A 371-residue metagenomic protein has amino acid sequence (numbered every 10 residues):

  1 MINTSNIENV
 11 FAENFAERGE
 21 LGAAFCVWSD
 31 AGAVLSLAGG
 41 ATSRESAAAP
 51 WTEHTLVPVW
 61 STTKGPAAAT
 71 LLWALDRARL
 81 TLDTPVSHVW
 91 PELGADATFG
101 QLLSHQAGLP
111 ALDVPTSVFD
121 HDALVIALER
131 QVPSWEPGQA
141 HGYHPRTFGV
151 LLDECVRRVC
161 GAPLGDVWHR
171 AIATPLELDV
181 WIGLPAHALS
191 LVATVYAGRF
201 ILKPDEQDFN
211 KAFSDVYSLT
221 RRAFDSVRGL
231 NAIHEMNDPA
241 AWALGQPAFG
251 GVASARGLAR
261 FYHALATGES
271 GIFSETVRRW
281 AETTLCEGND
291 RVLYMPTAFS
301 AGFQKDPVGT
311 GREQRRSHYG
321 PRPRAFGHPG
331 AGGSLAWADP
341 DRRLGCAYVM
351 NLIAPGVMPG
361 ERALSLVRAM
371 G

Functional and structural regions predicted by a protein language model:
I2-V59, R79-T81, I126: Short, conserved catalytic-motif segment at the N-terminal edge
E8-A12, A31, V57-D83, L152-V156 (+2 more regions): Active-site SXXK
E53, S61-T62, D76-P110, V114 (+3 more regions): Active-site helix/loop module of the DD-peptidase/beta-lactamase fold, centered on the serine-lysine SxxK catalytic
E53-L56, A111-L191, E235-A240, L244-A253: Catalytic-site signature segments of enzymes, centered on catalytic residues
L102-H105, F148-C155, G245, F249-S270 (+1 more regions): Active-site-proximal alpha-helical segments within enzyme catalytic domains
T194-A255, T283-D341: Active-site Gly/Thr loop motif
Q246, T267, V277, E282-D290 (+1 more regions): Short, gly/Ser/Thr-rich active-site loops of penicillin-recognizing serine hydrolases
G327-G371: Structured C-terminal helix/loop/strand segments within mature extracytoplasmic catalytic/sensor domains
